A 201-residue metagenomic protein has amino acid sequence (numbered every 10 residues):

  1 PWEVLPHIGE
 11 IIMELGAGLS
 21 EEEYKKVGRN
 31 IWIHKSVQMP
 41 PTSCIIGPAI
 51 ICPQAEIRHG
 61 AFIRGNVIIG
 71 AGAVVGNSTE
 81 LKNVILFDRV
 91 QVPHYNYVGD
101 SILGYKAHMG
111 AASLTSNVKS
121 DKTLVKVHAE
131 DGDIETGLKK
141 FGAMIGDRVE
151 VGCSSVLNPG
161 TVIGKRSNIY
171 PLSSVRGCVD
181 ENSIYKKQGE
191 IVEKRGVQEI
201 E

Functional and structural regions predicted by a protein language model:
P1-N30, R166, L172, N182-S183 (+1 more regions): Terminal amphipathic alpha-helical/low-complexity segments used for targeting or macromolecular assembly
I12-G16, I45-V151, S155-L157, G189-V197: Flexible, glycine/small-residue-enriched loop-and-beta-strand segment within the central core of proteins
H34-S36, P40-T42: WD40 beta-propeller repeat fold
L114, S174-V175: Conserved sequence/active-site signature of Rossmann-fold short-chain dehydrogenase/reductase
V151-S173: A conserved acidic, glycine/proline-rich C-terminal tail/linker
